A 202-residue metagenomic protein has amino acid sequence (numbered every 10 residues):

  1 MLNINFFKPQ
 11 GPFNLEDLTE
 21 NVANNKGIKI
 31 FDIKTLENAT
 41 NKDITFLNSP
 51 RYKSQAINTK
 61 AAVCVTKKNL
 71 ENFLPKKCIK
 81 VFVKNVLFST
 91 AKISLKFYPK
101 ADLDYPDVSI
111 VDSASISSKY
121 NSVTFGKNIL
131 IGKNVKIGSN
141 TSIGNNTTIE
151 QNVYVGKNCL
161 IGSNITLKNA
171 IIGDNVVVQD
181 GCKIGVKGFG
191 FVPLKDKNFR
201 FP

Functional and structural regions predicted by a protein language model:
M1-S115, N175, G181-C182, V186-R200: Terminal amphipathic alpha-helical/low-complexity segments used for targeting or macromolecular assembly
F46, I110-P202: Structural signal for interior beta-strand "rungs" in well-ordered beta-sheet cores of soluble enzyme domains
